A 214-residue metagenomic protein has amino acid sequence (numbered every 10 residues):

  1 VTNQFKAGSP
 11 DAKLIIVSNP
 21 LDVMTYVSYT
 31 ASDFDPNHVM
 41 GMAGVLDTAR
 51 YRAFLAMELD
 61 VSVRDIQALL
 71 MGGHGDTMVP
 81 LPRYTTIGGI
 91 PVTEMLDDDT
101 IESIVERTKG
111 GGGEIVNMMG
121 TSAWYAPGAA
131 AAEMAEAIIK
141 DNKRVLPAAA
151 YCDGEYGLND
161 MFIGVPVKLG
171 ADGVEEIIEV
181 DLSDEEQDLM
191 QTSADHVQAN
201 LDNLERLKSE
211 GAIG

Functional and structural regions predicted by a protein language model:
V1-R52: Rossmann-like NAD(P)(H) cofactor-binding subdomain of soluble oxidoreductases
A31-H38, L46-G214: C-terminal substrate-binding/catalytic lobe of Rossmann-fold NAD(P)-dependent dehydrogenases
